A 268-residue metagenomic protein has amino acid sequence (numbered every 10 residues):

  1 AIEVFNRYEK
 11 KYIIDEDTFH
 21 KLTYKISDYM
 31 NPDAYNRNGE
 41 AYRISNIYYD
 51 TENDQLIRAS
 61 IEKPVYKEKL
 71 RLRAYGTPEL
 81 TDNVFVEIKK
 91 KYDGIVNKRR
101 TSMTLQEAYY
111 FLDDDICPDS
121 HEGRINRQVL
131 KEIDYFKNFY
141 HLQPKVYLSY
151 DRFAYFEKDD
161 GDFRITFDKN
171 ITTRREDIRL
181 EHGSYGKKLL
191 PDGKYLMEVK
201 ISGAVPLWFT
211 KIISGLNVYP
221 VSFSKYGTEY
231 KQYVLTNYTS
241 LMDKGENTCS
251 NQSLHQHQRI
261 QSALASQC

Functional and structural regions predicted by a protein language model:
A1-C268: Phosphate-end processing signature that detects enzymes handling 5′-triphosphorylated RNA and polyphosphate
